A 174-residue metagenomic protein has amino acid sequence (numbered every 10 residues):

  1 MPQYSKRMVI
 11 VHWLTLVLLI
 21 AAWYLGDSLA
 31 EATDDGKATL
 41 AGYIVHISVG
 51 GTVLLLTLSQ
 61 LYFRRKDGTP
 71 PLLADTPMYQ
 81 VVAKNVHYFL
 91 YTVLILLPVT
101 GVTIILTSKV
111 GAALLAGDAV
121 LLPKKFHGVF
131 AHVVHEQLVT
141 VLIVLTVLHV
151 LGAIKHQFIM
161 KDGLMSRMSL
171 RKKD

Functional and structural regions predicted by a protein language model:
M1-D174: Membrane-embedded alpha-helical bundles that constitute the cytochrome b-like, heme-associated redox core of multi-pass
